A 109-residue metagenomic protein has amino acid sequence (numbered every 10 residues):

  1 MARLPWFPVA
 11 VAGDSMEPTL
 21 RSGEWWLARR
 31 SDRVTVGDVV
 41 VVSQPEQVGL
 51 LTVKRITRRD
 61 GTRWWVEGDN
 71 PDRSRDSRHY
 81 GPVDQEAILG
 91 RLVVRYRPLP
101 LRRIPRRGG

Functional and structural regions predicted by a protein language model:
M1-G109: Extended hydrophobic leader/signal-anchor segments used for secretion and membrane insertion
